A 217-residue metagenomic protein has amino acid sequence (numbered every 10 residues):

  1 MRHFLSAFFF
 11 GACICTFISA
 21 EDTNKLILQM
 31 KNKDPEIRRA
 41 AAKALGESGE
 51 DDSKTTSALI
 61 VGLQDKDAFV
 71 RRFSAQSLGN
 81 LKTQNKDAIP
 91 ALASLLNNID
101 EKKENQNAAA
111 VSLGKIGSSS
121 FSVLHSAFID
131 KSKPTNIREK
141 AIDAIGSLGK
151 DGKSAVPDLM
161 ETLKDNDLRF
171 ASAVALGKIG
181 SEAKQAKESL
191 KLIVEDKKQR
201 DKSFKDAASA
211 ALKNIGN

Functional and structural regions predicted by a protein language model:
M1-L5: Positively charged n-region of N-terminal signal peptides that target proteins for export
A7-C15: Bacterial N-terminal signal peptides
I18-E47: N-terminal leader/linker segments that initiate helical-solenoid repeat arrays
A20-Q29, E50-L63, T83-N97, S118-I129 (+2 more regions): Amphipathic alpha-helical scaffolding segments comprising HEAT/armadillo-like alpha-solenoid repeats
M30-E36, L63-F69, L96-E104, I129-N136 (+2 more regions): Short coil turns that connect the paired helices of HEAT/ARM alpha-solenoid repeats
E36-D51, V61, F69-Q84, K103-S118 (+3 more regions): Structural detector for internal amphipathic alpha-helices that build alpha-solenoid repeat scaffolds
